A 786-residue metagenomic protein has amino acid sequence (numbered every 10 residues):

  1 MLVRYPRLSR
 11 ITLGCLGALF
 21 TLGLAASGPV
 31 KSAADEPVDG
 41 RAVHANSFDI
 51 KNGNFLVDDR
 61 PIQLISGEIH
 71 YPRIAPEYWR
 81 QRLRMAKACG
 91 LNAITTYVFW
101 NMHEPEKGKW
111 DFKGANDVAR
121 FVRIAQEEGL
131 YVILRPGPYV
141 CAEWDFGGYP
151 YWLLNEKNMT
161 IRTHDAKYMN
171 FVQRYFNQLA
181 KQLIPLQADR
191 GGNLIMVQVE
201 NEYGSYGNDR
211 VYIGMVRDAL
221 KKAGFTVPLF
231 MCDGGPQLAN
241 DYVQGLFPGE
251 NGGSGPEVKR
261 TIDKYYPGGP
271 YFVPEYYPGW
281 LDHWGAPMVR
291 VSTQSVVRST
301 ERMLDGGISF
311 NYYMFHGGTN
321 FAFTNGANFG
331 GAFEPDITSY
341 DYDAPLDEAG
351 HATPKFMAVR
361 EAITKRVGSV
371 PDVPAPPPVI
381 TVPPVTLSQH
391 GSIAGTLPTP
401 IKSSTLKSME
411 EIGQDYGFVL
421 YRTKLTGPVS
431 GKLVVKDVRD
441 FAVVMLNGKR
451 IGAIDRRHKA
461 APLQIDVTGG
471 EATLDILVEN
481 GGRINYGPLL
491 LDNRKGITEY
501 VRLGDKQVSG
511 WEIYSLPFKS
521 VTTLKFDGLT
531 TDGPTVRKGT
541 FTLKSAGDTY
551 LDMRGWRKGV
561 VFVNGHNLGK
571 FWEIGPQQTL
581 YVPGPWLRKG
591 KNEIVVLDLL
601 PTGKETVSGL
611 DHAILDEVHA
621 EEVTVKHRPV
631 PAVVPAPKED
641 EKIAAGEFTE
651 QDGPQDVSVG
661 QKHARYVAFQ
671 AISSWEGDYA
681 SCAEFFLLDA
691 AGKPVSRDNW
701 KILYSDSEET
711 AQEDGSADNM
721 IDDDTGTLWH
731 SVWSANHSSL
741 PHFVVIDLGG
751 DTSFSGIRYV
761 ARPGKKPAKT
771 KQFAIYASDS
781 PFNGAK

Functional and structural regions predicted by a protein language model:
D39, V43-Y78, R84-A88, K109 (+4 more regions): Extended substrate-binding grooves/exosites of carbohydrate-active enzymes
Y78-F99, D117, E128-I133: Catalytic domains of carbohydrate-active enzymes, especially glycoside hydrolases
G137, A188-N201, L220-N240, P248-G252 (+2 more regions): Aromatic-lined carbohydrate-recognition surfaces of secreted/lumenal glycan-active proteins
M169-Q198, D209-R210, R217, F225-T226 (+6 more regions): Carbohydrate-binding surfaces of carbohydrate-active enzymes
P400-S404, N564, P631-R665, I672-F754 (+2 more regions): Disordered, acidic Ser/Thr/Pro-rich linker "stalks" and the adjacent N-terminal cap of the next globular domain
D415-K424, D532-K544, Q651-Q655, N736-G750: Short beta-strands within extracellular/lumenal beta-sheet-rich domains
T426-K432, L543-Y550, K662-Y666, S739-P741 (+1 more regions): Extended extracellular/luminal ectodomain segments enriched in beta-structured repeat modules
S430-M445, L474, F541-N564, F571-W572 (+1 more regions): Aromatic-lined ligand-binding clefts that engage carbohydrates, nucleic acids, or primary amines
